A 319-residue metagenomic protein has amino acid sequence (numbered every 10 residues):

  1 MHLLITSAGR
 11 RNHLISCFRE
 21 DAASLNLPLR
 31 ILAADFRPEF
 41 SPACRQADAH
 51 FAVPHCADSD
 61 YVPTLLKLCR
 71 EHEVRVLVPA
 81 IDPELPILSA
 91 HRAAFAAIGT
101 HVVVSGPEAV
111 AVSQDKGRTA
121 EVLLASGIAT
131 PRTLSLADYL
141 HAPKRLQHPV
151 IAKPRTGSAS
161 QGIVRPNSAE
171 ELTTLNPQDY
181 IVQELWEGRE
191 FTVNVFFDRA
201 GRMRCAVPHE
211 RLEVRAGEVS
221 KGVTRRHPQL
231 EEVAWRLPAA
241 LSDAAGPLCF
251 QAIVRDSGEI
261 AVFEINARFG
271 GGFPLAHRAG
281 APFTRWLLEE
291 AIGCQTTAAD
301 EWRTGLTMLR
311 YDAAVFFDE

Functional and structural regions predicted by a protein language model:
M1-A34, H72-E73, R199-G201, S242 (+2 more regions): Preference for protein termini
M1-V103: ATP-binding N-terminal substructure of ATP-dependent carboxylate-amine bond-forming enzymes
H72, P228-E319: ATP-dependent carboxylate activation and anion-phosphoryl transfer catalytic cores that bind Mg-ATP to form
P107-R189, R199-R202, P228-E232: Active-site nucleotide/adenylate-binding loops and adjacent lid/helix of ATP-dependent enzymes
S160, L212-E218, G222, N266-G280: Glycine-rich phosphate/pyrophosphate-binding beta-alpha loops
G162-A244, C249, I253-A261: Phosphate-binding site of ATP-dependent enzymes
